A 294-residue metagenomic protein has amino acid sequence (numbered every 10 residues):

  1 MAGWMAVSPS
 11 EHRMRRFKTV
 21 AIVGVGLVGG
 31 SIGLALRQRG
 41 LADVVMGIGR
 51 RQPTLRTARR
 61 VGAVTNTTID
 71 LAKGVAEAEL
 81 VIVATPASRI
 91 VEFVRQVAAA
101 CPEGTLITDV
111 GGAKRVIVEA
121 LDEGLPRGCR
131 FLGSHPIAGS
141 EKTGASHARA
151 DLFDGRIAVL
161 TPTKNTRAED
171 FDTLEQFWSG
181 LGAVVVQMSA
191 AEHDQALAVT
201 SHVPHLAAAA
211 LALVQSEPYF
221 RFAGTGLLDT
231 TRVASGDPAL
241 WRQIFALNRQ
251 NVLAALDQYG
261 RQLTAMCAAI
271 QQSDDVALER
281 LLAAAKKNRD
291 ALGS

Functional and structural regions predicted by a protein language model:
E11-L80: NAD(P)+-binding Rossmann beta1-loop-alpha1 motif at the extreme N-terminus of oxidoreductases
L71-C101, T105-L106: Rossmann-like NAD(P)-binding element
A84-P86, G111, P162: Glycine-rich, N-terminal phosphate-binding loop of Rossmann-like dinucleotide-binding domains
R95-S146: Rossmann-like NAD(P)(H) cofactor-binding subdomain of soluble oxidoreductases
A150-R232: Internal alpha-helical scaffold of NAD(P)-dependent oxidoreductase catalytic cores
P218-N288: Interdomain hinge/lid region at the active-site interface of Rossmann-like NAD(P)-dependent oxidoreductases
